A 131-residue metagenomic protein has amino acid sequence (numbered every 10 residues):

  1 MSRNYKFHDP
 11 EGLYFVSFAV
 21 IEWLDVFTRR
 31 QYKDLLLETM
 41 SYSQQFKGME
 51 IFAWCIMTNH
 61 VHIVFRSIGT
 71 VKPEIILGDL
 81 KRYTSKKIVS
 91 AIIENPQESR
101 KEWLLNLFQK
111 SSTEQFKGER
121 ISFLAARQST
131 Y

Functional and structural regions predicted by a protein language model:
M1-Y131: Short catalytic/metal-binding and nucleic-acid-binding patches
